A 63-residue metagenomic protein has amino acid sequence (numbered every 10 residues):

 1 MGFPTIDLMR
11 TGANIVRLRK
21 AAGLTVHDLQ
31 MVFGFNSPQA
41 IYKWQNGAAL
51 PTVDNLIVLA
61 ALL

Functional and structural regions predicted by a protein language model:
M1-A22: A short, Lys/Arg-rich alpha-helix, primarily the initiator
A13, G23-L24, N36, P51-D54: Residue-level signal for the short linker/turn that defines the boundary of a DNA-recognition helix
A13, R17, M31, Y42-K43 (+1 more regions): DNA-binding alpha-helical recognition surfaces that contact promoter or target DNA
V16, H27, I57: Residues within the helices of the helix-turn-helix
A21-K43: Short alpha-helical DNA-recognition segment
T52-L63: DNA major-groove recognition helix of helix-turn-helix/homeodomain DNA-binding modules
